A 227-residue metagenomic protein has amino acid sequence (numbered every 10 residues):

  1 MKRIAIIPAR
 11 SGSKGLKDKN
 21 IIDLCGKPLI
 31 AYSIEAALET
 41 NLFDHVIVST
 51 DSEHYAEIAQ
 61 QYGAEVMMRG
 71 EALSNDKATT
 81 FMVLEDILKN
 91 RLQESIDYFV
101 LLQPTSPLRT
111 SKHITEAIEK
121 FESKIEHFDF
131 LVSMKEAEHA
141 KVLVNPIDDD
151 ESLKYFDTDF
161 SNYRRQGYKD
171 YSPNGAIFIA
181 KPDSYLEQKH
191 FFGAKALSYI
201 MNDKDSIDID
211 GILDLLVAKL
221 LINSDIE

Functional and structural regions predicted by a protein language model:
M1-K17: N-terminal nucleotide-binding beta1-loop-alpha1 segment
K2-I7, I30, H45-V48: Hydrophobic targeting segments
R3, D44, D97, D129-L131: Conserved acidic residues
I22-D23, V48, L101, I207: Conserved SAM-binding loop
L29-H45, Y62: A short, N-terminal amphipathic alpha-helix
I47, E53-V100, R109-E119: Short phosphate-binding loop-to-helix
M82, P107-K195, M201: Conserved core of the sugar-phosphate nucleotidyltransferase
S198-I200, K204-E227: Hydrophobic helical membrane-anchoring modules
